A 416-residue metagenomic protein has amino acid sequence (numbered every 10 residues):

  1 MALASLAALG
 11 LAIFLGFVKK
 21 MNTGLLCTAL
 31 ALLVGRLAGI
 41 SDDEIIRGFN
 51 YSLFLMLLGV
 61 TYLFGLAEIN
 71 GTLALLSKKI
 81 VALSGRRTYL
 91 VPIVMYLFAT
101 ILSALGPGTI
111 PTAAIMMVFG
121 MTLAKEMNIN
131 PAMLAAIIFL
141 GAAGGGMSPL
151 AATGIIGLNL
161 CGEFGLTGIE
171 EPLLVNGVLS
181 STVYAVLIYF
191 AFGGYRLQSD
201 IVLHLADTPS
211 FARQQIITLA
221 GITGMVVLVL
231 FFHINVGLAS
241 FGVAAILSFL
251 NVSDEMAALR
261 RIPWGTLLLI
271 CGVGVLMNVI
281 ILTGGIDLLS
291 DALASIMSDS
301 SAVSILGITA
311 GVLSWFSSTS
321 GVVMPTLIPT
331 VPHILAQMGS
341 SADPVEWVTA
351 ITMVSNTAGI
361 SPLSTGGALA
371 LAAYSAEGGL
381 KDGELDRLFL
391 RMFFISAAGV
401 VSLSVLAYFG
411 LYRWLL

Functional and structural regions predicted by a protein language model:
M1-A8, V34-D43, G85-T88, M117-A135 (+5 more regions): Hydrophobic alpha-helical transmembrane segments
M1-M56, F64, V175-G285, R391 (+1 more regions): Hydrophobic transmembrane alpha-helices of multi-pass small-molecule transporters
A12-K20, F98-G108, F139-M147, L228-F232 (+2 more regions): Transmembrane alpha-helix interface/packing and boundary motifs in multi-pass membrane proteins, characterized by
I40-M127, L134, L259-M338: Membrane-embedded alpha-helical segments and adjacent helix-loop junctions characteristic of multi-pass solute
S41, I45, I69-G85, Q198-A206 (+1 more regions): Flexible loop linkers connecting adjacent transmembrane helices in multi-pass alpha-helical membrane transporters
G65-N70, R87, V91, T100-A104 (+9 more regions): Transmembrane alpha-helical segments of multi-pass membrane transport proteins and ion-pumping complexes
L123-L205, D343-V354, A368-L416: Membrane-core helix-loop-helix motifs of multi-pass transport proteins
